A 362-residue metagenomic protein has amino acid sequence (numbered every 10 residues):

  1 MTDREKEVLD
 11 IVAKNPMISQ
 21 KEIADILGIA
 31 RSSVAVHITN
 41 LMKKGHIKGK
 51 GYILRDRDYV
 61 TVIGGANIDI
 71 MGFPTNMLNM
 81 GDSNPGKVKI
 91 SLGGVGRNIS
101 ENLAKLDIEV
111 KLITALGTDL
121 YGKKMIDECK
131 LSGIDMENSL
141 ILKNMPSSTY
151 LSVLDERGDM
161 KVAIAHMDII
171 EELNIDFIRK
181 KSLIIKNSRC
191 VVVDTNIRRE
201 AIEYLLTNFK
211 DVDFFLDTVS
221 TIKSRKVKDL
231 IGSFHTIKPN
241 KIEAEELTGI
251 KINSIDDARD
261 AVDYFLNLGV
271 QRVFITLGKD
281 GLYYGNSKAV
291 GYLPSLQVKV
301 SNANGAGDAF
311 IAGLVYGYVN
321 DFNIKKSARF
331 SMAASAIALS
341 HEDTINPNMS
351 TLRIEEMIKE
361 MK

Functional and structural regions predicted by a protein language model:
M1-Q20, I26-L27, S32, V36-R55 (+1 more regions): Conserved phosphate-binding/catalytic region of the ribokinase-like
D3-R4, V8-D10, I18-E22, I26 (+2 more regions): Glycine-rich phosphate/adenosyl-contacting loop at the front of the ribokinase-like
K43-G45, E171-D176, L216-I222: Short gly/ser/thr-rich secondary-structure transition/capping motifs
D56-R57, G81-K87, K105-R189, E355-K362: Conserved N-terminal subdomain of the carbohydrate kinase-like
L103, N240, G307: Short, conserved phosphate/pyrophosphate- and ester-handling motifs at nucleotide-, phospho-/glycolipid
E109-V110, M136-E137, F214, V273 (+1 more regions): Hydrophobic anchor at the start of a short beta-strand that flanks the dinucleotide cofactor-binding loop
C190-D260, D280-L282: Conserved beta-alpha-beta core of the PfkB/ribokinase-like small-molecule kinase fold
